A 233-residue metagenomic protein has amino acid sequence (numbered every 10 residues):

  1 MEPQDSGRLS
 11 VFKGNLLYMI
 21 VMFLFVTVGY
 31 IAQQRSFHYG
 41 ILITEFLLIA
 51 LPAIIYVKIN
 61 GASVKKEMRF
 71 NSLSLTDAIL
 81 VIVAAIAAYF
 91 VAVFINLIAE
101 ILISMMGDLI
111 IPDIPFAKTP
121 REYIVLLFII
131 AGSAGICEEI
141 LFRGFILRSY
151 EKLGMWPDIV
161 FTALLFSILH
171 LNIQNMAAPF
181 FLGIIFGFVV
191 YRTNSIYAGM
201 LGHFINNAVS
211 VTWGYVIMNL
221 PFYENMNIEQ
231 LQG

Functional and structural regions predicted by a protein language model:
M1-L9: Short, Lys/Arg-rich, polar N-terminal cytosolic tail immediately upstream of the first transmembrane signal-anchor
V11-T27, L80-A88: Alpha-helical transmembrane segments
M22-V57: Alpha-helical transmembrane segments in multi-pass membrane proteins
V28, N175-G233: Functionally important transmembrane alpha-helices
Q33-S36, K65-C137: Juxtamembrane helix-loop-helix connectors linking adjacent transmembrane helices in multi-pass membrane enzymes
F46-L47, I82, I86, F128 (+8 more regions): Residue-level signature of the transmembrane alpha-helical core of multi-pass small-molecule transporters
A50-L51, P112-N172: Function-critical hydrophobic alpha-helical transmembrane segments in multi-pass membrane proteins
I55-V64, V189-R192: Structural signal for the C-terminal ends of transmembrane alpha-helices and the immediately following loop
